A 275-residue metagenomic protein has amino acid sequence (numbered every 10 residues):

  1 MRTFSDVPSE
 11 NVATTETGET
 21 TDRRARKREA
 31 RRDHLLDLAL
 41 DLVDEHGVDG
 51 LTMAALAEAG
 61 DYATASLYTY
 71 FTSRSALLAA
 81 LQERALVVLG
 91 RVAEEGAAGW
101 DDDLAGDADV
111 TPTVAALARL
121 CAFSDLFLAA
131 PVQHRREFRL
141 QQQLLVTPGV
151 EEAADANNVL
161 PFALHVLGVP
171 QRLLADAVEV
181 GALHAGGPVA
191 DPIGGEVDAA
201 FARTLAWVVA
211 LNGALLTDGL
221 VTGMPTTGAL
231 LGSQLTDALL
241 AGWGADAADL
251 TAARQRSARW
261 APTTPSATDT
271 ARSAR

Functional and structural regions predicted by a protein language model:
R2-A13, G168-H184, L205, A210-R275: C-terminal peripheral helix-coil segments that are non-catalytic and often amphipathic
F4-T21, A98-V114, V150-A154, G187-G194 (+2 more regions): Intrinsically disordered, low-complexity terminal tails and inter-domain linkers enriched for S/T/G/P/D/E
R28-A39, L56, L81-A93, P170: Generic hydrophobic, amphipathic alpha-helix propensity
H34, L38, L42-A76, A80: Helix-turn-helix
A80, E94-E137: Hydrophobic alpha-helical connector segments
V114, L140-Q142, G149-V208, L230 (+1 more regions): Amphipathic alpha-helical packing segments from all-alpha helical-bundle domains
V132-A154, L216, L220: Amphipathic alpha-helical segments used for helix-helix packing
